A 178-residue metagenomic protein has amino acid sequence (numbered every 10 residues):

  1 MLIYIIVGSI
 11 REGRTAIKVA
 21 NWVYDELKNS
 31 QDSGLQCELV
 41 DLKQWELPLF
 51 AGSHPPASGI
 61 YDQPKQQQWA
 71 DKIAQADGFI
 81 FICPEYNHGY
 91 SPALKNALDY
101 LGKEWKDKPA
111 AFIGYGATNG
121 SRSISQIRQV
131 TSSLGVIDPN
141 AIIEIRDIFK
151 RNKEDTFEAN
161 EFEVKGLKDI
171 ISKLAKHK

Functional and structural regions predicted by a protein language model:
M1-C83, G89-N96, T156-K176: N-terminal beta1-alpha1-beta2 submodule of the flavodoxin-like/Rossmannoid cofactor-binding fold
G59-I137: Helix-loop-strand module that forms the ligand-binding subsite of alpha/beta enzymes
D107-K178: FMN-binding flavodoxin-like domain, especially the glycine-rich phosphate-binding loop
